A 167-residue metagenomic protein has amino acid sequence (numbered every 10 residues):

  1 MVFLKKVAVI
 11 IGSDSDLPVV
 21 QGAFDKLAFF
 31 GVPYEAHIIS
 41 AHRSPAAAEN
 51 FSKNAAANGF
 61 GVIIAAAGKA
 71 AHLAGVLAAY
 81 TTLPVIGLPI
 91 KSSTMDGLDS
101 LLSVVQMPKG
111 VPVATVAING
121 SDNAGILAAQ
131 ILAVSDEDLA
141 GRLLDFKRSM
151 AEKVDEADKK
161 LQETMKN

Functional and structural regions predicted by a protein language model:
K5-R43: Glycine-rich phosphate/diphosphate-binding loop of Rossmann-like nucleotide-binding domains
D16-V20, S44-A48, A67-V76, M95-L98 (+1 more regions): Short glycine/serine/threonine-rich phosphate/pyrophosphate-binding segments that cradle anionic phosphate groups
F24, E49-S52, A79, D96-P108: Active-site-proximal loop->helix
A36-A57: N-terminal beta-loop-helix "entrance" segment that forms/cooperates in small-molecule cofactor or anionic ligand
F51-P89: Glycine-rich phosphate-binding loop
M95-G141: Short, glycine-/small-residue-rich phosphate/pyrophosphate-handling segment
L132-N167: Glycine-rich phosphate/pyrophosphate-binding loop and the adjoining helix
